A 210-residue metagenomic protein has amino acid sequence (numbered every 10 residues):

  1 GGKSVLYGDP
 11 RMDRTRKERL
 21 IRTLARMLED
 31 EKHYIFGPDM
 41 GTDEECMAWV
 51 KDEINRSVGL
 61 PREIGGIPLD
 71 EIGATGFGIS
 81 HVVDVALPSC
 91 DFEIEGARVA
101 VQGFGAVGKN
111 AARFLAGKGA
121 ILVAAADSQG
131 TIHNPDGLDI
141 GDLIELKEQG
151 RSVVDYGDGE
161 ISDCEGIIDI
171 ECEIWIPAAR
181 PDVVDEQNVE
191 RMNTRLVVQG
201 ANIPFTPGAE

Functional and structural regions predicted by a protein language model:
G1-L69: N-terminal ligand-binding/catalytic initiation module
D13-I21, M40-M47, P68, I72-G76 (+5 more regions): Generic structural signal for well-ordered, non-membrane alpha-helical segments in soluble metabolic enzymes
E18-E29, M47-K51, G76-D84, A112-A116 (+2 more regions): Predominant activation on well-ordered alpha-helical scaffold segments within soluble catalytic domains
D70-I168: Glycine-rich phosphate/diphosphate-binding loop of Rossmann-like nucleotide-binding domains
A100, I174-I176, V198: Structural motif
V123, E173, R195: Conserved acidic residues
C164-N188: Glycine-rich phosphate-binding loop
A179-E210: Rossmann-fold NAD(P)-binding glycine/threonine-rich loop
